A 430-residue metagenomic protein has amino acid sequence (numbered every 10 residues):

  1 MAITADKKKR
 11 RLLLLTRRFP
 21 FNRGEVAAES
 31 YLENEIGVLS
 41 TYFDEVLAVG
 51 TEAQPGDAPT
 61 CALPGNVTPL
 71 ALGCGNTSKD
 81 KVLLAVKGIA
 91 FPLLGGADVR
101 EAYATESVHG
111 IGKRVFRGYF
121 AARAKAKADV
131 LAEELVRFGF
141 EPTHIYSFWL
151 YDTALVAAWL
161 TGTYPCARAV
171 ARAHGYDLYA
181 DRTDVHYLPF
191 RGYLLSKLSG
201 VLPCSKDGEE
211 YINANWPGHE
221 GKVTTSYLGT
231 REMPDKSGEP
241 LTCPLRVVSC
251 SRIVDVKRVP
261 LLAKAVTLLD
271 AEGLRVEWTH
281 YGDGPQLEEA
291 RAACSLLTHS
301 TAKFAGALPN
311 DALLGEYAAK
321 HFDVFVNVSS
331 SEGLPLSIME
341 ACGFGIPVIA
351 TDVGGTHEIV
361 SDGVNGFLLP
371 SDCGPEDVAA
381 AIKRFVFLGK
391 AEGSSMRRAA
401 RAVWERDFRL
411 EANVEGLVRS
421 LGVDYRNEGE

Functional and structural regions predicted by a protein language model:
M1-S78, D270, G429-E430: N-terminal subdomain of nucleotide-sugar transferases
S30, N34, L155, L245 (+3 more regions): A conserved mid-protein helix/loop that constitutes part of the nucleotide-sugar donor-binding site
L70-A71, R168-H174, R191-D235: Donor nucleotide-sugar binding/catalytic pocket of nucleotide-sugar-dependent glycosyltransferases
E288-E316: Nucleotide-activated donor-binding/catalytic signature segment of Leloir-type glycosyltransferases, i.e., the conserved
V324, P347-A350, V360, L368: Short hydrophobic beta-strand element within catalytic cores of glycosyltransferases and related nucleotide-activated
S330: Aromatic "clamp/platform" in nucleotide-sugar-dependent glycosyltransferases that forms part of the donor/acceptor
D362-G363, F367-P375, R384-K390: Conserved acidic donor-binding segment of nucleotide-sugar-dependent glycosyltransferases
A391-R419: A short, well-ordered alpha-helix in the C-terminal region of glycosyltransferases
